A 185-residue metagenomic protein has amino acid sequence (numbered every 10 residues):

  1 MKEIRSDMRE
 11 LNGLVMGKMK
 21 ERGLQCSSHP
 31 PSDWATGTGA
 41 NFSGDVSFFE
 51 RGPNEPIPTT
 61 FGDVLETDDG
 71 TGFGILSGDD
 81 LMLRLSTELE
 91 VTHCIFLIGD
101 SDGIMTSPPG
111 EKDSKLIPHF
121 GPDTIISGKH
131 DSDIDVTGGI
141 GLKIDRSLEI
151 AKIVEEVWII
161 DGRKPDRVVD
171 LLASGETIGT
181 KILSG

Functional and structural regions predicted by a protein language model:
M1-G185: C-terminal catalytic "cap/lid" subdomain
